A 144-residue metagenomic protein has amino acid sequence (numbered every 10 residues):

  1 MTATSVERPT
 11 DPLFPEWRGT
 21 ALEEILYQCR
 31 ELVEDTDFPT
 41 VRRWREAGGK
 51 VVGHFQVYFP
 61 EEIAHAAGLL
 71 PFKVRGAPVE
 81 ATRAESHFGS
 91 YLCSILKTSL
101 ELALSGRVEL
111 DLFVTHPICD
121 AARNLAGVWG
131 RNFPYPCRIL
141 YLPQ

Functional and structural regions predicted by a protein language model:
M1-Q144: An N-terminal assembly and electron-transfer interface module characteristic of large anaerobic redox and radical
